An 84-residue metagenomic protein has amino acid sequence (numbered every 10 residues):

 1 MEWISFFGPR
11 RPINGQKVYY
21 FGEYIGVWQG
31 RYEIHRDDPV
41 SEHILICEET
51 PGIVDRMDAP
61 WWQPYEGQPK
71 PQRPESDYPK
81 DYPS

Functional and structural regions predicted by a protein language model:
M1-R11: Mixed-charge, Lys/Arg-rich low-complexity intrinsically disordered regions
W3, W28, W61-W62: Signature tryptophan residues that serve as conserved aromatic anchors
G8-P9, E23, G67: Generic detector of N-terminal low-structure segments
R11-Y20: Short coil-to-beta transition motif at edge beta-strands of beta-rich domains
E23-D55: Basic/aromatic-rich interaction segments and small domains that mediate binding to polyanionic partners
I46-S84: Intrinsically disordered, low-complexity, charged/polar segments
